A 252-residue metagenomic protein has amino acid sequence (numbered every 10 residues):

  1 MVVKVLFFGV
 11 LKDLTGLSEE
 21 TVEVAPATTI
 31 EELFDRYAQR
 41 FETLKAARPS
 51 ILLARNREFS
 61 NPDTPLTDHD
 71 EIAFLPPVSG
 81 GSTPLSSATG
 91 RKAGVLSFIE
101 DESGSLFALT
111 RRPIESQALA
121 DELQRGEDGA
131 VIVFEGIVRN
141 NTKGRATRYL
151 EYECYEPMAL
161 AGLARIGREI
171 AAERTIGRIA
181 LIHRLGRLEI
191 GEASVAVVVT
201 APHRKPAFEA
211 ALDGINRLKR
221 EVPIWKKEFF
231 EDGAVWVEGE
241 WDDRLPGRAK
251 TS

Functional and structural regions predicted by a protein language model:
M1-P84, V95-I99: Ubiquitin-like/PB1-type beta-grasp interaction modules and other compact soluble beta-rich domains
K4-L6, L14, E71-L75, T83-S194 (+3 more regions): N-terminal, polar/charged subdomain of small-to-medium soluble alpha/beta proteins
T29-E32, K205-E209: Short, conserved charged micro-motifs
